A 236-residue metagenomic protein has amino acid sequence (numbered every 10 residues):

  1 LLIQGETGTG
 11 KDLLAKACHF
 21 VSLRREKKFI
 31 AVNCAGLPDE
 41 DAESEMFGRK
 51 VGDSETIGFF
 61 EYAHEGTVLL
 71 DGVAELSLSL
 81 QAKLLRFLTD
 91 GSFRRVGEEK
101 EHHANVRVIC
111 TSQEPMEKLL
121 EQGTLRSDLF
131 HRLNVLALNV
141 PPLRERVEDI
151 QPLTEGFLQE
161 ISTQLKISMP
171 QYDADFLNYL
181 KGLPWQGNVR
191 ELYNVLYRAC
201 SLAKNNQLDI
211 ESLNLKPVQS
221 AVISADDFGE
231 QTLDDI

Functional and structural regions predicted by a protein language model:
L1, A15, F20-K27, G97-R107 (+1 more regions): Nucleotide-binding/hydrolysis machinery
L1-R49, D53, E61-S77, P142-V147 (+1 more regions): Conserved post-Walker A coupling segment in P-loop NTPases
K11, N194, A225-I236: Bacterial C-terminal helix-turn-helix
A17, G36-S44, F60-G91, V106-C110 (+3 more regions): Conserved AAA+/SF3 P-loop NTPase catalytic/coupling segment centered on the Walker-B
G48-S54, D90-R95, K118: Short gly/ser/thr-rich secondary-structure transition/capping motifs
Q81, V147, T154, G229-D234: The cytosolic transmitter module of two-component sensor histidine kinases
